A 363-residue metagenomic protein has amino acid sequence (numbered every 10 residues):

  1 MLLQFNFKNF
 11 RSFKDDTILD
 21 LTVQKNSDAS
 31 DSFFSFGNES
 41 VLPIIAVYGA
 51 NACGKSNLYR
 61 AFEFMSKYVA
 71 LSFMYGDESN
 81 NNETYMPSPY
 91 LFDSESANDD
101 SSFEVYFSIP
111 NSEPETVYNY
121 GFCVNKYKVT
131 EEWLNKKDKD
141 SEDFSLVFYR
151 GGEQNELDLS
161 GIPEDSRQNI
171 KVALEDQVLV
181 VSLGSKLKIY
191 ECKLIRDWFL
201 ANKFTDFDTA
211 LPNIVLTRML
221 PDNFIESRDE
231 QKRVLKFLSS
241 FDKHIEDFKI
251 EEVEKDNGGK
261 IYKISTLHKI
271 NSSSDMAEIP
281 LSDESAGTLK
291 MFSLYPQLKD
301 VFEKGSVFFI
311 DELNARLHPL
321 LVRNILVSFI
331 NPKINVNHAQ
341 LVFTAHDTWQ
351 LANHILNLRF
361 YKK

Functional and structural regions predicted by a protein language model:
M1, A97-S102, N125-T130, G258-K263 (+1 more regions): A short, compositionally biased
M1-A70, N271-K363: Switch/communication elements of ASCE P-loop NTPase nucleotide-binding domains
Q4, I18, S102-Y106, N119-G121 (+1 more regions): Beta-strand secondary-structure signal
F7, V105-E113, K136-D138, H268-S273 (+1 more regions): Short acidic, glycine-rich loop/turn motifs
E39-S40, A46, A50, R60-F122 (+1 more regions): Conserved P-loop NTP-binding catalytic core
Y85, I245-I261: Long, charged, glycine-rich C-terminal linkers/tails
E115-I250: Electropositive, glycine-dotted interaction segments that contact anionic polymers or phosphate-rich ligands
A201-V215, D256-S274: A short mid-domain helix/strand-loop element embedded in enzyme catalytic domains that forms or borders the active-site
